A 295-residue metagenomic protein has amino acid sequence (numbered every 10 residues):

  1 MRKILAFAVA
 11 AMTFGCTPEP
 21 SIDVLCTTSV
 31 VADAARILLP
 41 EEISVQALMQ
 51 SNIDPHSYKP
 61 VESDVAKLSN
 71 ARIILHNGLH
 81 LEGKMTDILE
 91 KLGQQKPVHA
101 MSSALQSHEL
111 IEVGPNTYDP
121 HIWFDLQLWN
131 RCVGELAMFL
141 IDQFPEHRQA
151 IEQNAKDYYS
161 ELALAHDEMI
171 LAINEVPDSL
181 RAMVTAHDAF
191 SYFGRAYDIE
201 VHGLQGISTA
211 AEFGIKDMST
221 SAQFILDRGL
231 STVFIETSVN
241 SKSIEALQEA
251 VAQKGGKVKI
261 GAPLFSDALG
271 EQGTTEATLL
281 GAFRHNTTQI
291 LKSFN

Functional and structural regions predicted by a protein language model:
I4-T13: Sec-dependent N-terminal signal peptides
C16-N295: Extracytoplasmic metal-acquisition and chelation regions
